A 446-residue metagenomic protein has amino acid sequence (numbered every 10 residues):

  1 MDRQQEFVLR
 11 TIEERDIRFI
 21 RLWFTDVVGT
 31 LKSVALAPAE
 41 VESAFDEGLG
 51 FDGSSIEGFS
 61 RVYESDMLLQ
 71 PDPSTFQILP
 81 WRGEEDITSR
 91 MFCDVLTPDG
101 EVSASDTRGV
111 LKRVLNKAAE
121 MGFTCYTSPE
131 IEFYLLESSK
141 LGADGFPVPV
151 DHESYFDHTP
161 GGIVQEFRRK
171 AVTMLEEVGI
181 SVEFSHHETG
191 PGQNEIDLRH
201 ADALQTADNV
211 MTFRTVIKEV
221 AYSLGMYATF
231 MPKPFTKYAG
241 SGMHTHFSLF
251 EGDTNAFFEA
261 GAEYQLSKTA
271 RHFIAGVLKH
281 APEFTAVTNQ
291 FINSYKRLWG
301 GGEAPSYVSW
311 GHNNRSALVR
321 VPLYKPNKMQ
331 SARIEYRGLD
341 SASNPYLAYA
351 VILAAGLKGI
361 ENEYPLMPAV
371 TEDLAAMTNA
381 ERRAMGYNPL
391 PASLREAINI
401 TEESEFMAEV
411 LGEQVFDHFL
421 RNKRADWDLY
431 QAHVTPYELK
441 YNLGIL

Functional and structural regions predicted by a protein language model:
M1-L446: Glycine-rich, acidic/polar active-site loops that bind/position phosphate-bearing ligands
